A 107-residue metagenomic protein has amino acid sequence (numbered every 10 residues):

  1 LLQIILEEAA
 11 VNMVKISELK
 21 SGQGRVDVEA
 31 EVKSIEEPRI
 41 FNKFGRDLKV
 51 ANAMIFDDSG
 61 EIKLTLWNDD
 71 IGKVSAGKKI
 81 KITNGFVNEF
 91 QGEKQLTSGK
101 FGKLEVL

Functional and structural regions predicted by a protein language model:
L1-E29, K33-I40, N88, K94-L107: OB/S1-fold single-stranded nucleic-acid-binding modules and their adjacent gly/ser/pro-rich low-complexity linkers
V14, L48-V50: Short beta-strand-initiation
L19-K20, F44-G45, M54-I55: Short secondary-structure boundary/capping segments within folded domains
Q23-R25, L48, D57: Short, surface-exposed loop/turn motifs at beta-strand boundaries within globular domains
V28, A51-A53, I82-T83: Hydrophobic residues positioned within well-ordered beta-strands of beta-sheet architectures
E36-D47, I62-L107: OB-fold single-stranded nucleic acid-binding module
A51-K63: Short, basic/aromatic beta-hairpin or loop at an interaction surface
